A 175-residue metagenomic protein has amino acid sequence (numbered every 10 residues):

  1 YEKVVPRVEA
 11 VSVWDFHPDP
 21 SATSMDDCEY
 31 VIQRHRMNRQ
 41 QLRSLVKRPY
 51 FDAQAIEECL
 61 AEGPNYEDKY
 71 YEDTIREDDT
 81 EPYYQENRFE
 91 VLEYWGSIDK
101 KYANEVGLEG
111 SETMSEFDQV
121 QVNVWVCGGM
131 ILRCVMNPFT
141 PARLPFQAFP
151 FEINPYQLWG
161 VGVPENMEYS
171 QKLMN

Functional and structural regions predicted by a protein language model:
Y1-N175: Extended alpha-helical, oligomerization-prone segments that build pores/tubes and scaffolds
